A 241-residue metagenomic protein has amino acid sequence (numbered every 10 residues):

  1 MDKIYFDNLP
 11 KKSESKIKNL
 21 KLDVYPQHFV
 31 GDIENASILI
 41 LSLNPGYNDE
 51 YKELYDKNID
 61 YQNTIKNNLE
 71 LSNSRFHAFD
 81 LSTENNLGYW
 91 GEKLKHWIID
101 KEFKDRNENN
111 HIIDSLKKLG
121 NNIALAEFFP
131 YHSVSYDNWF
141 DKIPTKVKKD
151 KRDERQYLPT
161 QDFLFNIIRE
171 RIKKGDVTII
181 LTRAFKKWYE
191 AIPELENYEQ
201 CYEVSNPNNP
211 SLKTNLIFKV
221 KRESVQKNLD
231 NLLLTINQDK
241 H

Functional and structural regions predicted by a protein language model:
M1-N19, T145-I172, A184-H241: C-terminal capping/extension of enzyme domains
M1-N86, H111, I167-R171, A191-Y198 (+1 more regions): Active-site and ligand/interface coordination hotspots across diverse enzymes and nucleic-acid-associated assemblies
V24, I33-A36, N85, Y89-E92 (+4 more regions): Short, well-structured alpha-helical interface segments that form or flank functional binding sites
S37-L39, N122-I123, D176-I180: Beta-sheet entry/capping signal
L41-L43, A126-F128, T160-Q161, I180-F185: Short His-Asn-centered micro-motif
N44-N48, F129-S133, A184-Y189, N208-P210: Short, solvent-exposed loop/turn segments at secondary-structure junctions
D49-E50, H132-K142, V147: Short acidic/His/Gly/Ser-rich catalytic and metal-binding motifs that mark active-site loops of diverse hydrolases
N58-Y136: Low-complexity, serine/threonine/proline-enriched polar segments
